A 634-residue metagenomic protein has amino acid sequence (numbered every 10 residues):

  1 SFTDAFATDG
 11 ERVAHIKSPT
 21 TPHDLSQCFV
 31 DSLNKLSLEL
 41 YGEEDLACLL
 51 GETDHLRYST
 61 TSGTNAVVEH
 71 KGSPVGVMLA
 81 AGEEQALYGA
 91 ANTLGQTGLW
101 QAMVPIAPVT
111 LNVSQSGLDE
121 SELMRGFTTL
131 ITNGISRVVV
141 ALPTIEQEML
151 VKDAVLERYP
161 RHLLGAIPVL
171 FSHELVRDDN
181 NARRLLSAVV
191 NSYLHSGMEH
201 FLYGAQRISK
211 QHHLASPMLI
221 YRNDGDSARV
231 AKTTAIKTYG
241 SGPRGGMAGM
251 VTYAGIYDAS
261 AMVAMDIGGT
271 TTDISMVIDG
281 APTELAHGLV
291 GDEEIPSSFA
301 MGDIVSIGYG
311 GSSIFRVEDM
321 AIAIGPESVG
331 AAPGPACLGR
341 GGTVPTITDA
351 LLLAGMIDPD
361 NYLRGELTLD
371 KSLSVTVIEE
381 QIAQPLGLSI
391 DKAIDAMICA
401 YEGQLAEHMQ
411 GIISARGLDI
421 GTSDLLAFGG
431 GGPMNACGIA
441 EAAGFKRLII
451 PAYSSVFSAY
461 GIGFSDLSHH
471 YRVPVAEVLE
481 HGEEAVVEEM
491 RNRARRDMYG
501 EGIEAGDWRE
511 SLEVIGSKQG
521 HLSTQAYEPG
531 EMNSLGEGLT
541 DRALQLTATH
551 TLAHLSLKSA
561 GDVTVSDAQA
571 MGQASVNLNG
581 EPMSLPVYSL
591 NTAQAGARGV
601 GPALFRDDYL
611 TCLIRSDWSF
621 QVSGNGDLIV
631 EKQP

Functional and structural regions predicted by a protein language model:
S1-F2, T60-S62, H70, A80-A81 (+6 more regions): A short acidic Gly-Thr/Ser loop motif
S1-P74, S116-R137, A141, K152-S172 (+16 more regions): N-terminal glycine/serine-rich phosphate-binding loop of ATP-dependent small-molecule kinases, especially carbohydrate
D4-A7, R161-L163, S227-T234, T252-I324 (+2 more regions): Oxyanion-binding/catalytic loops of NTP- or PPi-dependent enzymes
F6-T8, F29, V68-S73, L79-A80 (+16 more regions): Short acidic, glycine/serine/threonine-rich loops at helix termini
P74-N112, S172-L175, G461: Active-site phosphate-binding/coordination module
R125, T129, N133-S136, D153-A154 (+7 more regions): C-terminal, non-catalytic interaction/recognition modules in large multi-subunit enzymes and RNPs
V139-T144, S172-E174, N223-D224, G268 (+3 more regions): Glycine-rich beta-strand-to-loop/alpha-helix junction loops that act as flexible
T271-T272, I278, A300-D303, Y309-I378: Mobile "lid/hinge" segments at catalytic clefts and subdomain interfaces of large enzymes
